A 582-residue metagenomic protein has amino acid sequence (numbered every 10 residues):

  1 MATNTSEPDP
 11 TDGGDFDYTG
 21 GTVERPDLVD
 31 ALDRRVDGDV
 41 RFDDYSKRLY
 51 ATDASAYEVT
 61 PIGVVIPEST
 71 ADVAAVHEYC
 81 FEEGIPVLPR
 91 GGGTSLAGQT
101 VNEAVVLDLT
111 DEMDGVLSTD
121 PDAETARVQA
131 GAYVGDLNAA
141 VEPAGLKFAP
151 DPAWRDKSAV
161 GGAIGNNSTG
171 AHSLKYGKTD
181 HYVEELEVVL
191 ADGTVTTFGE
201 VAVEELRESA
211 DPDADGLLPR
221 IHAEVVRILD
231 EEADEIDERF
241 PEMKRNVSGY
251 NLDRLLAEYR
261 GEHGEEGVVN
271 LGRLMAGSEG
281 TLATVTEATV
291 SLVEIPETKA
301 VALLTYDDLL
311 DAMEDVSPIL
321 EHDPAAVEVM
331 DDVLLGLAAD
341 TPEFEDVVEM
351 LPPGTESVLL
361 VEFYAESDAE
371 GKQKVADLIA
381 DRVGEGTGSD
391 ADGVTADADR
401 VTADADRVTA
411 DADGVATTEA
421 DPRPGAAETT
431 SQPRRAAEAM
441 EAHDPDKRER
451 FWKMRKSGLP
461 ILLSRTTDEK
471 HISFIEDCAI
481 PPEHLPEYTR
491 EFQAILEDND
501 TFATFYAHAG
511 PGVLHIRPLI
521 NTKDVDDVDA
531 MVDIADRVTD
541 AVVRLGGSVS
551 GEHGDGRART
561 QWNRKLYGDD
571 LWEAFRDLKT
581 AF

Functional and structural regions predicted by a protein language model:
M1-R90, T94-A507, G512-G551, G556-F582: Noncatalytic alpha-helical scaffold of FAD-dependent oxidoreductases
